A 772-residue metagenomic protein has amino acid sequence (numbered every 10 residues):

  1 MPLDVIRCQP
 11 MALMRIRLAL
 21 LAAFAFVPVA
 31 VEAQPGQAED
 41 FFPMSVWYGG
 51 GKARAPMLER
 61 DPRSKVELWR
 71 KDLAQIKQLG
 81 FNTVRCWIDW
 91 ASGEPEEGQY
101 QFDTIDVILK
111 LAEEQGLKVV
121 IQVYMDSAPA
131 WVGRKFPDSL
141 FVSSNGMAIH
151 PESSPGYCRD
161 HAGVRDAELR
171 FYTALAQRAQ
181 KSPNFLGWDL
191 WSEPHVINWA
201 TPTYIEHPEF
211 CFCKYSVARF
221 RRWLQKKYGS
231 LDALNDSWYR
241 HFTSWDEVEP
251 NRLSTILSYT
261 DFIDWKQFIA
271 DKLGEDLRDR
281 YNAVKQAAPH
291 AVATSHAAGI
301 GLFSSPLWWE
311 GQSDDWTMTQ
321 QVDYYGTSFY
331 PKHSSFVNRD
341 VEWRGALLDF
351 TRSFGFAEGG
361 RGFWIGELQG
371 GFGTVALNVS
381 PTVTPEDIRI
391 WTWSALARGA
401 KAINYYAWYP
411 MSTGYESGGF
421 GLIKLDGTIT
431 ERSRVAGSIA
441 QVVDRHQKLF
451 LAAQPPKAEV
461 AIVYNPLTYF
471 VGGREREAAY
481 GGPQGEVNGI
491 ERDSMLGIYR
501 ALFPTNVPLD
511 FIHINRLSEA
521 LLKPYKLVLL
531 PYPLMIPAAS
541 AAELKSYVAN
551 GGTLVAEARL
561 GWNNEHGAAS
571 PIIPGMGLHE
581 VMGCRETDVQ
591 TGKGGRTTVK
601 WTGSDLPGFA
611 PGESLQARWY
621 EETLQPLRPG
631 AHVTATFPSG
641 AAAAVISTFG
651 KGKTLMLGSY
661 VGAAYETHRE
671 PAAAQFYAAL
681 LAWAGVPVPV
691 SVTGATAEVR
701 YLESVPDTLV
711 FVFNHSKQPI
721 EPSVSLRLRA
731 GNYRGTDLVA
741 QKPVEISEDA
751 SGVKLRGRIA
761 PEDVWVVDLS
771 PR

Functional and structural regions predicted by a protein language model:
V31-T83, P95, K110, L449-A452: N-terminal carbohydrate-binding accessory modules
K52-V66, I88-D103, H150-L169, E209-F210 (+8 more regions): The substrate-binding groove and active-site-proximal loops of carbohydrate-active enzymes, especially glycoside
R60-I76, E168-A174, S304-M318, T384-T392 (+1 more regions): Short, acidic/polar
L68-M147, L169-A176, G274-A288: Aromatic-lined substrate-binding rim segments of carbohydrate-active enzymes
G146-A174, R178-R344: Polysaccharide-binding and catalytic clefts of secreted carbohydrate-active enzymes
T294-G497, D588-R596, K600-G603, P607-Y620 (+8 more regions): Hydrophobic targeting/anchoring helices
Y499-L521: A short, well-structured beta->alpha microelement
P531-R772: A conserved amphipathic helix/loop scaffold that creates a polar/acidic microenvironment used either to coordinate
